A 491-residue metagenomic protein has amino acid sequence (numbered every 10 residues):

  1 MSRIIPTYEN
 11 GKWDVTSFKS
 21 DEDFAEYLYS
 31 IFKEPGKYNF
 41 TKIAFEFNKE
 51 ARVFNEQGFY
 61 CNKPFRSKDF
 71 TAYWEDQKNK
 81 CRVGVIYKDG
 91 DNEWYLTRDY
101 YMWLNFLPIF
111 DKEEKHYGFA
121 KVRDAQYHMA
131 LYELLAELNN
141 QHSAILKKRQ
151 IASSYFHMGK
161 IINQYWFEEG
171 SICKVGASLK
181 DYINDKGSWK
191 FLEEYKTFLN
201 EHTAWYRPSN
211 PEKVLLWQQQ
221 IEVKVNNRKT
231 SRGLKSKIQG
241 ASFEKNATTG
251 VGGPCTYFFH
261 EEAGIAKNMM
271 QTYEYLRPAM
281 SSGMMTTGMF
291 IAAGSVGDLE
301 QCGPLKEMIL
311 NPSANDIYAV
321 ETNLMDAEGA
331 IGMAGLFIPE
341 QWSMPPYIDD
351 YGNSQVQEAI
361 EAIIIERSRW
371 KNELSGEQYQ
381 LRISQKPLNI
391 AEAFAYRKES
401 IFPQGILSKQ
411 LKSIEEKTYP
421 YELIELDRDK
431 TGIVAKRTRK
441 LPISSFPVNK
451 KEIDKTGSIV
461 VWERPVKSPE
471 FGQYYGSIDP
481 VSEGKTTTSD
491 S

Functional and structural regions predicted by a protein language model:
M1-H142: Pre-P-loop entry segment of helicase/translocase ATPase cores
S2-S20, F24-I31, V223-Q239, T248-Q271 (+4 more regions): RNase H-like, metal-dependent nuclease domains and their acidic two-metal-ion catalytic environment used
L138-I161: Walker A/P-loop
H142-A144, I172-K174, Y257: Residue-level preference for the first positions of well-ordered beta-strands
K147-Q150, S178, G294-D298: Conserved H-loop
Q164-S171: Post-Walker A helix-loop "phosphate-sensing" segment adjacent to the P-loop in P-loop NTPases
I172-E244, Y318-V320: Conserved nucleotide-state-sensing and coupling region of NTP-binding domains
Y257-P346: Signature of the SF2 helicase/ATPase Hel1-core->accessory helical subdomain module
